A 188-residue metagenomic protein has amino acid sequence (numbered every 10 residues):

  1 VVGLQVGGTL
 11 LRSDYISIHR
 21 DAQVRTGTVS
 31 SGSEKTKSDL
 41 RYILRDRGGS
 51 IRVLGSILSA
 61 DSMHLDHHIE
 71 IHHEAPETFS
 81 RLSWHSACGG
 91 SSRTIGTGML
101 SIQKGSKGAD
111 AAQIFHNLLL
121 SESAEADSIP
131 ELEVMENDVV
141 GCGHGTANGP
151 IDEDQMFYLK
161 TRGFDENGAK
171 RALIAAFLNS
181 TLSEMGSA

Functional and structural regions predicted by a protein language model:
V1-F164, L178-S180, G186-A188: Conserved beta-strand/loop scaffold segments within soluble protein domains that form the structured core and edges
